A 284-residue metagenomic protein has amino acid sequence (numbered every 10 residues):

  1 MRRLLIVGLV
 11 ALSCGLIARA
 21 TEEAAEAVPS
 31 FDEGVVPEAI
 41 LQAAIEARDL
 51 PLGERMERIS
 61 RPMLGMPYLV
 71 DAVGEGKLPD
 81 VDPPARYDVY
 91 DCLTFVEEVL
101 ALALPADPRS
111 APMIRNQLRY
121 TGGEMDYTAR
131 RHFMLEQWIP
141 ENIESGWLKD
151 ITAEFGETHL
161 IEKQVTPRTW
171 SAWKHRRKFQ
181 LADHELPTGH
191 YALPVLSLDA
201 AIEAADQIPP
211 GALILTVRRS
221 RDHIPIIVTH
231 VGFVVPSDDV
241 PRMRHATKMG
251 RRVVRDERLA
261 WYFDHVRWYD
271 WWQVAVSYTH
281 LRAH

Functional and structural regions predicted by a protein language model:
M1-R3: Positively charged n-region of N-terminal signal peptides that target proteins for export
V7-G15: Bacterial N-terminal signal peptides
A18-A24: Boundary at the C-terminal end of the N-terminal hydrophobic targeting segment
A24-T94: Cationic-aromatic interfacial patches
S60, L64, Y68-P79, L186-V228: Catalytic-site beta-strand/loop segments enriched in glycine and acidic/polar residues
D71-Y191, P209, H245: Acidic/His-rich structured neighborhood in mature extracellular/periplasmic domains
V217-V276: C-terminal soluble interaction/assembly domains
T279-H284: Conserved small/polar residues in nucleotide/adenosyl-binding loops
